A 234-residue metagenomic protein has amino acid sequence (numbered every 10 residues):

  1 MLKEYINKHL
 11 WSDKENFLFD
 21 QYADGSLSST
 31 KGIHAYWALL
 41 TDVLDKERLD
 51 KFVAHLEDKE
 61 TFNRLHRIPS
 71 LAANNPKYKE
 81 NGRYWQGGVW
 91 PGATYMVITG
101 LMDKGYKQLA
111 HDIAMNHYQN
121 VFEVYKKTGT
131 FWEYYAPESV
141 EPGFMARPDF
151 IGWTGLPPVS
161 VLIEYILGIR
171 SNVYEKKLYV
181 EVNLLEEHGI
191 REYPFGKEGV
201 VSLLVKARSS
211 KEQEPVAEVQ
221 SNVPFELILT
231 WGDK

Functional and structural regions predicted by a protein language model:
M1-N7, D13, M102-D112, N172-K234: Beta-rich accessory regions
E4-V89, F122-P142, V161, L167 (+3 more regions): Extended glycan-interaction surfaces of carbohydrate-active proteins
H34-D45, T94-A110, A114: Alpha-helical support elements that line or immediately flank enzyme active sites and cofactor-binding pockets
H55, M96, G100, N116 (+1 more regions): Generic recognition of well-ordered alpha-helical segments
E80-G87, T94-K107, E133, S139-G152: C-terminal structural cap/anchor segments
R147-R191: Catalytic cores of secreted or luminal carbohydrate-active enzymes
